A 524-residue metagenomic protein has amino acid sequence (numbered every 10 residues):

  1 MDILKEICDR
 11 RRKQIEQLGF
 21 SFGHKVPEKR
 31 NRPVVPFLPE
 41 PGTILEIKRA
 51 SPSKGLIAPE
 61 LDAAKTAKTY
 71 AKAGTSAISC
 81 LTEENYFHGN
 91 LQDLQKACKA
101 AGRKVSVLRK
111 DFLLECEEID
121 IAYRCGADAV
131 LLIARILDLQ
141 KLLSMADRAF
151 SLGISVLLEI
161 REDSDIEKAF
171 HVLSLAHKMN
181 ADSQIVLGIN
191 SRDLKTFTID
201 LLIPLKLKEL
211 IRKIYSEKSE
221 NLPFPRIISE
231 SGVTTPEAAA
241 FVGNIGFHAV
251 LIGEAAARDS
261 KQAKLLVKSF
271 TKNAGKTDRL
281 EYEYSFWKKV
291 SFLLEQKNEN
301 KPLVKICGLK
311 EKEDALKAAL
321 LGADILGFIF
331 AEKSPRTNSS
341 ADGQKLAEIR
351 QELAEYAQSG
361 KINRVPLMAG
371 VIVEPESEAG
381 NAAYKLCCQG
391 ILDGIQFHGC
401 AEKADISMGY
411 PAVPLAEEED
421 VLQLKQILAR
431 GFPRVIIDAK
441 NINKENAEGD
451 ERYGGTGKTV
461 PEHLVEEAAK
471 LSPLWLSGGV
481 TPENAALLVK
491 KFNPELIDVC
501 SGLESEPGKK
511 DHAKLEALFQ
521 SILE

Functional and structural regions predicted by a protein language model:
M1-E60: An N-cap/entry alpha-helix motif that binds or orients negatively charged groups
I7, L45, Y70, A122 (+13 more regions): Conserved, mostly hydrophobic/aromatic
G42-E46, S76-S79, K104-L108, D128-L131 (+12 more regions): Structural preference for beta-strand elements that scaffold enzyme active sites
G55-F150, L157, S164-K168, P204-K208 (+2 more regions): N-terminal active-site wall of soluble small-molecule enzyme domains
S76, C80, R124-K141, N180-T196 (+5 more regions): Glycine-rich phosphate-binding active-site loops on the catalytic face of alpha/beta enzymes
L114-G126, E162-A176, F224, S229-I252 (+8 more regions): Catalytic cores of alpha/beta
H177-V267, T271, V435, A439-K440 (+2 more regions): Active-site/ligand-binding-proximal alpha/beta "capping" segment
L201-L210, G243, A256-E299, S339-A354 (+1 more regions): C-terminal helical cap(s) of enzyme catalytic domains, especially alpha/beta-barrels
